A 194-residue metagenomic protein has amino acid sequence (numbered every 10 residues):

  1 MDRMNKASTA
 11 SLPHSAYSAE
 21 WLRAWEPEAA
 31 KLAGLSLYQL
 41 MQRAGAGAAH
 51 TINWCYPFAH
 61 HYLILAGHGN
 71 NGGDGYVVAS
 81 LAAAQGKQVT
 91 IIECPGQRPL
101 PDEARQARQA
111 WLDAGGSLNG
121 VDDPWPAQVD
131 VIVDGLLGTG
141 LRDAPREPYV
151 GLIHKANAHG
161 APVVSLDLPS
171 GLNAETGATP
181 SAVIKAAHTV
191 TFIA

Functional and structural regions predicted by a protein language model:
M1-H60: Positively charged, low-complexity intrinsically disordered leader regions
D2-A7, S11-Y17, Y56-L65, N70-A194: Glycine-rich phosphate/dinucleotide-binding loop and adjoining beta-alpha-beta core of small-molecule
